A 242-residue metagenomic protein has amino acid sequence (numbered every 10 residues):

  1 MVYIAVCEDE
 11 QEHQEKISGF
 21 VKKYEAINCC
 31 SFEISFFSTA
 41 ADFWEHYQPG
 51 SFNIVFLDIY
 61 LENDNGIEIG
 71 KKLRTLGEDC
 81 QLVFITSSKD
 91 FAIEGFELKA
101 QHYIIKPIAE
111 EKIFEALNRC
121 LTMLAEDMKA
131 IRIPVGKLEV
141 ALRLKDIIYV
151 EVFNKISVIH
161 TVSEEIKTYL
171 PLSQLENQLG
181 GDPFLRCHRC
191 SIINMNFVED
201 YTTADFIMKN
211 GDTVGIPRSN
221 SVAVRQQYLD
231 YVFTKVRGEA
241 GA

Functional and structural regions predicted by a protein language model:
M1-I4: Extreme N-terminal starter segment of soluble prokaryotic enzymes
C7-E8, F37, V55: Conserved sequence signature across two-component system core domains
E8-E10, S87: Acidic di-acidic motifs
E10-S35, T75: Two-component/phosphorelay signaling modules centered on CheY-like receiver
E12, E110-A242: Basic, polyanion-interacting recognition surfaces, primarily in bacterial LytTR/OmpR-type DNA-binding effector domains
E15, E45, I93-E94, V222 (+1 more regions): Alpha-helical elements of the RecA-like P-loop NTPase motor core of helicases
S35-S38, L170: Short beta-to-alpha connector loops in regulatory alpha/beta signaling domains
D42-A125: CheY-like receiver
